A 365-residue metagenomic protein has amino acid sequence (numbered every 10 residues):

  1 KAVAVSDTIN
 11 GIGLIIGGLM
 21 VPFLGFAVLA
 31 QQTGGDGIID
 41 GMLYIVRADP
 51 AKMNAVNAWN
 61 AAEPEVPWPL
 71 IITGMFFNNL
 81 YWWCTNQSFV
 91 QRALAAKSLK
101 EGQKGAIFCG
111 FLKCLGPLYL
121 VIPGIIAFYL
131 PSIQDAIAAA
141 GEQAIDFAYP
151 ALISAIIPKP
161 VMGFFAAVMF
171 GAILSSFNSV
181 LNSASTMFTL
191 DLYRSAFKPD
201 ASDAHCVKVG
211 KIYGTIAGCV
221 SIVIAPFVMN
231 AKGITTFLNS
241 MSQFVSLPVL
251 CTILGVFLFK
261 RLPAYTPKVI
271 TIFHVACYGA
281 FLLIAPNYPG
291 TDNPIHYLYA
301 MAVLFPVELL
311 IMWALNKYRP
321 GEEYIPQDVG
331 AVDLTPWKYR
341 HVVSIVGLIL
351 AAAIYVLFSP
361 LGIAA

Functional and structural regions predicted by a protein language model:
K1-G11, T85-L118, I137-A140, S176-V180 (+3 more regions): Hydrophobic, small-residue-rich membrane helices and short re-entrant helix-turn-helix hairpins that build
A2-N10, H205-G210, C219, V223-V249 (+3 more regions): Transmembrane helix-loop boundary segments of multi-pass membrane transporters
I12-G163, N293-P294, A365: Loop-to-helix junctions at membrane interfaces in multi-pass transport proteins
L14, T266-Y278: Central hydrophobic cores of alpha-helical transmembrane segments in multi-pass integral membrane proteins
V161-R194, K260: Membrane-helix boundary/coupling elements in multi-pass transport proteins
T189-K232, W337-L348: Loop-to-transmembrane helix boundary motifs in multi-pass membrane proteins
Y288-A365: Terminal cytosolic tails of multi-pass membrane transporters, especially the segment immediately following the final
